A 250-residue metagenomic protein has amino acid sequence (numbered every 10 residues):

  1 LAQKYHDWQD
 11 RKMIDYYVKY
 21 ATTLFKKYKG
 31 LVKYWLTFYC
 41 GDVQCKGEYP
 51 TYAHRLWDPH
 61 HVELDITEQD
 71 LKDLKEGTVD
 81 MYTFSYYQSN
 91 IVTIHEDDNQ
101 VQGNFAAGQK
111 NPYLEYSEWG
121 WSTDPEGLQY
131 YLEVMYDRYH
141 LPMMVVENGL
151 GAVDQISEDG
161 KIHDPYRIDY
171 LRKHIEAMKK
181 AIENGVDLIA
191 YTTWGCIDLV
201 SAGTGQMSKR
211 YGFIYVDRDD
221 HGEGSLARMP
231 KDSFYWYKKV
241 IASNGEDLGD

Functional and structural regions predicted by a protein language model:
L1-D250: Active-site region of glycoside hydrolase catalytic domains
